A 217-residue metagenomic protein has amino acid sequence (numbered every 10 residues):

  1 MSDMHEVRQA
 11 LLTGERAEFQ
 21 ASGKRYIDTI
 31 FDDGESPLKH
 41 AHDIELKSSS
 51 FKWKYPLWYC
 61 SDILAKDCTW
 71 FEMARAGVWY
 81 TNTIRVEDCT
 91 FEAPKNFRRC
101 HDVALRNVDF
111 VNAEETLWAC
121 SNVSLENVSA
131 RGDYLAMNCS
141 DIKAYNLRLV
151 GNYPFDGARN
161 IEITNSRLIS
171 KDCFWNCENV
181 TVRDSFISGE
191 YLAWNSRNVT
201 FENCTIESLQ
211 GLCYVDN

Functional and structural regions predicted by a protein language model:
M1-N217: Long, distal/terminal scaffolding or interaction modules with repetitive or compositionally biased sequence
